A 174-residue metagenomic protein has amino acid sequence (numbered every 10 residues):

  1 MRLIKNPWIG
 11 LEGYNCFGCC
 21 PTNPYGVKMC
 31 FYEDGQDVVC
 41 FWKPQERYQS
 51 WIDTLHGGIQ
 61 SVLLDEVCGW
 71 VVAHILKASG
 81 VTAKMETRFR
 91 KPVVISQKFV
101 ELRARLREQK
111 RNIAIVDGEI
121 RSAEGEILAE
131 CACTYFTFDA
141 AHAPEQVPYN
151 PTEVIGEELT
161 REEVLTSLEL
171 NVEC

Functional and structural regions predicted by a protein language model:
M1-P7, V94-S96, R107-C174: HotDog/MaoC-like acyl-thioester-processing domains
E12-Y14, G18-L55, E169-C174: Catalytic strand-loop segment that frames the active site of acyl-thioester-processing enzymes
G26, T82-K84, I113-I115: Short coil/loop residues immediately preceding or within conserved phosphate-binding loops of NTP-utilizing enzyme
W42-P44, F89, T137: Hydrophobic residues in beta-strands and at strand termini
T54-I59, L76: A short beta-loop-beta micro-motif enriched in histidine and acidic residues
I59-L63, V67: Short amphipathic alpha-helical face segments that pack within enzyme cores and frequently flank/anchor catalytic
V67-E101, L106, A132: Hydrophobic beta-strand-centered segment that forms part of the acyl-chain substrate-binding groove
